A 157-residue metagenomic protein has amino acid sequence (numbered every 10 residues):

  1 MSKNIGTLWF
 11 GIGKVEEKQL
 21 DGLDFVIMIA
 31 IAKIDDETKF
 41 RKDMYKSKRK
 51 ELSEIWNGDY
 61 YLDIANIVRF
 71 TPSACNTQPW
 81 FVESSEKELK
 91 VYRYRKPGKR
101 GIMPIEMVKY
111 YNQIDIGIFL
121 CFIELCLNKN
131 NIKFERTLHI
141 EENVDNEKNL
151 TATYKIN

Functional and structural regions predicted by a protein language model:
M1-N157: Acidic, surface-exposed loops and disordered segments
